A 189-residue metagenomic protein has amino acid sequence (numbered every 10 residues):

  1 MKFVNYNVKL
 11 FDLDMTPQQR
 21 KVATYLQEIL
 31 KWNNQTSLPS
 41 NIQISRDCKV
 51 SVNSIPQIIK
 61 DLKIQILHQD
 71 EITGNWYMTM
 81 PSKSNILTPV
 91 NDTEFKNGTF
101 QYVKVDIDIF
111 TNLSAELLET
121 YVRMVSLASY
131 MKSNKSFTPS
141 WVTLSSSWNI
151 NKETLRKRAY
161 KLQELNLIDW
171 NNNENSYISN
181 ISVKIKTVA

Functional and structural regions predicted by a protein language model:
M1-R46, V50, D70-V142: Short recognition helix of helix-turn-helix/winged-helix DNA-binding domains
R46, S146, Q163: Alpha-helical residues within the helix-turn-helix
V52-G98, E153-A189: Winged-helix/helix-turn-helix nucleic-acid-interaction surface
L144-S145, K157: Intrinsically disordered, low-complexity tails and linkers flanking structured cores
S147-E153: N-terminal core-binding DNA-recognition domain of tyrosine site-specific recombinases/integrases
